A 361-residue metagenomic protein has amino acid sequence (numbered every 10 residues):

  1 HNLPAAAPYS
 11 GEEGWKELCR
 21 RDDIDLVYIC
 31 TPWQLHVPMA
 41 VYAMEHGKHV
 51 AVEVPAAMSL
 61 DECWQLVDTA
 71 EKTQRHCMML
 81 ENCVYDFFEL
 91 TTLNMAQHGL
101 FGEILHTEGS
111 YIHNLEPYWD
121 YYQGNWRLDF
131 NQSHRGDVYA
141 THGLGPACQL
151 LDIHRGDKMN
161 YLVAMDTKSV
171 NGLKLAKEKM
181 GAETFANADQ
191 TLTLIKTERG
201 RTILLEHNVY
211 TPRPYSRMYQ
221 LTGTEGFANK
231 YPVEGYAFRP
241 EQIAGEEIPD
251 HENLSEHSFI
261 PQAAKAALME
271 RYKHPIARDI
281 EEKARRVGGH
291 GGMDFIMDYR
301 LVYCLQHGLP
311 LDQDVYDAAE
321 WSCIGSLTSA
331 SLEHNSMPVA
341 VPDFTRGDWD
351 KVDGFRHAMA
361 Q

Functional and structural regions predicted by a protein language model:
H1-L3: N-terminal Rossmann-like dinucleotide-binding module
A6-L26: A structured beta-alpha segment of the ubiquitous adenosine-cofactor-binding alpha/beta core
D25-L26, P32-W33, V37-Y85, G99: Beta-strand-loop-alpha-helix segment that lines the small-molecule cofactor/substrate pocket of alpha/beta enzymes
C30-T31, L194-T197, E206, T211 (+1 more regions): Short, well-ordered coil/turn residues at beta-beta hairpins and beta-strand->alpha-helix junctions within
T73-M78, C83-F185, L301: Predominantly a Rossmann-like dinucleotide-binding segment in NAD(P)-dependent oxidoreductases
T141, T184-D189, T197-E198, P212-R213: A short catalytic or substrate-binding loop motif that flags glycine-/basic-rich loops and adjacent residues that bind
C148, P214-T222, N229-K230, P240-Q361: C-terminal helical cap and adjacent loop that interface with cofactors, partners, or active-site loops
D189, L205-Y215, G289-H290: Glycine-rich phosphate/pyrophosphate-binding beta-alpha loops
